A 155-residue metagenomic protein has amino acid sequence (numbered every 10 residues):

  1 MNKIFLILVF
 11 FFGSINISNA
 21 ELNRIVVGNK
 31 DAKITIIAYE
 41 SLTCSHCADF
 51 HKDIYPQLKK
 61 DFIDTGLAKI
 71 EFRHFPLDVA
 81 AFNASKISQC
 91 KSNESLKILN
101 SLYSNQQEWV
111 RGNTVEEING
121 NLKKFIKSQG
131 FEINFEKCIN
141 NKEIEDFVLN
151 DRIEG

Functional and structural regions predicted by a protein language model:
M1-F82, K127, E143-G155: Extracytoplasmic thiol/disulfide redox context detector
P76-G155: Cysteine-centric redox/oxidoreductase cores and disulfide-bonded domains
